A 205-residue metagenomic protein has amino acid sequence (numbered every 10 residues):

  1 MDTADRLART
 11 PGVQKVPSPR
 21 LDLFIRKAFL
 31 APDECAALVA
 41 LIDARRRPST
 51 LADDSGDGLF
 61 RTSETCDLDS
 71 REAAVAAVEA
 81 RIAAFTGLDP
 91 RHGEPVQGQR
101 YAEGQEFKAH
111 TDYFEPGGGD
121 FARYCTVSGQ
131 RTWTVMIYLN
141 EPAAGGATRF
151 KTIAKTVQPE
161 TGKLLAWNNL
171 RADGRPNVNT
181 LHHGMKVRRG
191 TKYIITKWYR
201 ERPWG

Functional and structural regions predicted by a protein language model:
M1-G205: Fe(II)/2-oxoglutarate oxygenase catalytic core
